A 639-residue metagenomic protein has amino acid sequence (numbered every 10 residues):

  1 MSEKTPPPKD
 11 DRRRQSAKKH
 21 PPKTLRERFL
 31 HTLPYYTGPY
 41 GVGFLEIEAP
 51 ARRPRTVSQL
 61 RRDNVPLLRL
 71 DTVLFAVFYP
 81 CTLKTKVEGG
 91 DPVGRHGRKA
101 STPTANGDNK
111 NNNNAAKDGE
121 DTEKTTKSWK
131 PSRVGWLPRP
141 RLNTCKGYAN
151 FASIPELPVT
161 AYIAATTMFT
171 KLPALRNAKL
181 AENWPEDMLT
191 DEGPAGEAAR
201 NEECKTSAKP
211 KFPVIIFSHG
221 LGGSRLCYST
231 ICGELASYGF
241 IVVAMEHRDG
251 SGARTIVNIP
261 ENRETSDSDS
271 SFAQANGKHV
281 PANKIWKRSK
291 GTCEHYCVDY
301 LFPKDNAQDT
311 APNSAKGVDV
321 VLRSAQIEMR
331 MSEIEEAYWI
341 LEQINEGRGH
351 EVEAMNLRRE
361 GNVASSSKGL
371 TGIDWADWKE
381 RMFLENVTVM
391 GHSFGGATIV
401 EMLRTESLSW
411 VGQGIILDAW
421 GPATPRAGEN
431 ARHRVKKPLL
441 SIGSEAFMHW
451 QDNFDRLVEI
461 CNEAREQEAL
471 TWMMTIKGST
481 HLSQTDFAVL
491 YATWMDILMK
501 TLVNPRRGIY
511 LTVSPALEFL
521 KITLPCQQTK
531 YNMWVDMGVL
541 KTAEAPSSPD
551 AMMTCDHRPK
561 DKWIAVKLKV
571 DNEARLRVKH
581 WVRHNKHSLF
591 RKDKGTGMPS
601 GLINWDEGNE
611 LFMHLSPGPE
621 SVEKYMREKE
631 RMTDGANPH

Functional and structural regions predicted by a protein language model:
S2-R12, W494-H639: Alpha/beta-hydrolase-fold serine-hydrolase catalytic core, especially in secreted/extracellular enzymes
R14-G107, K117-I215, E573-A636: Domain-level recognition of soluble alpha/beta enzyme cores, biased toward histidine phosphatases/phosphomutases
E192-F212, F217, L221-G252, H449: Short substrate-entry loop that stabilizes the transition state in hydrolases
T206, L408-Q484: The feature captures the conserved acid-bearing segment of alpha/beta-hydrolase catalytic domains
P213-G220, S393, D418, G443: The conserved beta1-alpha1 loop
I256-R381: Alpha/beta-hydrolase active-site loop
D377-H392: Alpha/beta-hydrolase fold nucleophile elbow
G391-G395, I399: Gly/Ala-rich beta-loop-alpha elbow adjacent to hydrolase catalytic centers
